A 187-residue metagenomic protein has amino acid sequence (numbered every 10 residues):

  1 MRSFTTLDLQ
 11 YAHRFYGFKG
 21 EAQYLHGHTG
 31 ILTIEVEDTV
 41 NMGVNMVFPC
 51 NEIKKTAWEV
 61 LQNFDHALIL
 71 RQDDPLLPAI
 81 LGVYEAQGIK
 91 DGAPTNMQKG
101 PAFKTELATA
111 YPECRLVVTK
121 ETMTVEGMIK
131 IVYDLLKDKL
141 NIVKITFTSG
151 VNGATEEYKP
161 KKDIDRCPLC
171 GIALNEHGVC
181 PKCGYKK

Functional and structural regions predicted by a protein language model:
M1-K162: Charge-rich, low-complexity N-terminal segments
I31, N175, K182: Short, electropositive, low-hydrophobicity segments enriched in small/polar residues
I164, H177: Residues immediately within or flanking Cys/His clusters that coordinate Zn2+ in small zinc-binding modules
P168, P181: Cys/His/Pro-rich metal-binding microdomains
G171, G184: Cys/His-coordinated zinc-binding microdomains
L174-N175, K187: Cys/His-rich microdomains that often coordinate metals
